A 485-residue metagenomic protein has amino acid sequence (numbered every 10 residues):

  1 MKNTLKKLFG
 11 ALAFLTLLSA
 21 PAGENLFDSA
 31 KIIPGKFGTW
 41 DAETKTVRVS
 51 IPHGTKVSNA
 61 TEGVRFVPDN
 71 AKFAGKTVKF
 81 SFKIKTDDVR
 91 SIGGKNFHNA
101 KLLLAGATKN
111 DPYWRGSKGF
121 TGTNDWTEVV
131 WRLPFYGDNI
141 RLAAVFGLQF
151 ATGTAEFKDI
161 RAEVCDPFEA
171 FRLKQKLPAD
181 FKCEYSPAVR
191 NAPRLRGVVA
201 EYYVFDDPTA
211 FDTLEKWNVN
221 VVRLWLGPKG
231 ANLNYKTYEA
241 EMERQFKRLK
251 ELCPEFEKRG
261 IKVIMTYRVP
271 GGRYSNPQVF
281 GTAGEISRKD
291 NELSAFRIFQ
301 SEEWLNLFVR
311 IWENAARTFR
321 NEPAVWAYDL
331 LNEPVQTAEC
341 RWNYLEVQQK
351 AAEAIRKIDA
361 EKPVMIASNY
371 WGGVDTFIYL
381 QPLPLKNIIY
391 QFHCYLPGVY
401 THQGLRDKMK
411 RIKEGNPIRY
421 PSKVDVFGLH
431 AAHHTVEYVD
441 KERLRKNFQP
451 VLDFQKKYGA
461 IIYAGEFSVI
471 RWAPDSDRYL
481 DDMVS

Functional and structural regions predicted by a protein language model:
M1-F9: Bacterial N-terminal signal peptides that target proteins for export
F9-P21: Hydrophobic h-region of N-terminal signal peptides that target proteins for export in Gram-negative bacteria
P21-C183: Extracellular and organelle-lumenal recognition/adhesion modules and their flexible linkers in secreted
A71-F73, G137, T213, R317-F319 (+1 more regions): Surface-exposed acidic, glycine-flexible loop patches that form ligand/cofactor-binding and adhesion interfaces
D87, K109, D125, K229-A231 (+3 more regions): Active-site loop signature of alpha/beta-hydrolase-fold enzymes
L177-P363, S368-F377, L385-N387, M483: Active-site mouth of glycoside hydrolases
G197, R310-E313, R317-R320, A324 (+1 more regions): Extracellular glycoside hydrolase catalytic/binding regions
